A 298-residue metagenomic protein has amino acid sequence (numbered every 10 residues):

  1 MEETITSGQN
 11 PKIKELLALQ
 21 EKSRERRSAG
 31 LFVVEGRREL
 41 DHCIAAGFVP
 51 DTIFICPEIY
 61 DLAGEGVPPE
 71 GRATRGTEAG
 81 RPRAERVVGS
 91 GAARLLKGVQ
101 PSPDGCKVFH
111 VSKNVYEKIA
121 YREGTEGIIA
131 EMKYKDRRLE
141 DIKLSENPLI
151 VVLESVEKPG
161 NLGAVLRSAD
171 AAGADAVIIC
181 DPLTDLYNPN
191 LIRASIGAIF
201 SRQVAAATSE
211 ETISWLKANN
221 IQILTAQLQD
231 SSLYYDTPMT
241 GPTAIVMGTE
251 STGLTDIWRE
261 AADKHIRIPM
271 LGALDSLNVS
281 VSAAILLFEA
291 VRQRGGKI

Functional and structural regions predicted by a protein language model:
M1-D61: Boundary-proximal intrinsically disordered activation/regulatory segments immediately upstream of a helical core
G36, E157-A164, N278-S282: Amphipathic alpha-helical repeat scaffolds
A63-D104: Intrinsically disordered, low-complexity terminal tails and inter-domain linkers enriched for S/T/G/P/D/E
C106-V115: A glycine-rich helix N-cap at a beta->alpha junction
S112, D136-D230: RNA substrate-binding interface of SAM-dependent RNA methyltransferases
G127, A171-A172, L186, L191-A198 (+1 more regions): Structured adenosyl-cofactor binding patch, chiefly the S-adenosyl-L-methionine
T225-L274: Active-site/ligand-binding-proximal alpha/beta "capping" segment
